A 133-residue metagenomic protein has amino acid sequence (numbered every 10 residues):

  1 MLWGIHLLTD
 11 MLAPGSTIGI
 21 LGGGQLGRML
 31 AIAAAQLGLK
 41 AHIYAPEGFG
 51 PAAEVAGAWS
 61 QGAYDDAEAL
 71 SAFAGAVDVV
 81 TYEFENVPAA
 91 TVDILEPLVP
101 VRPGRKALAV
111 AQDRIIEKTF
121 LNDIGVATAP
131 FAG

Functional and structural regions predicted by a protein language model:
L2-T119, D123: ATP-binding N-terminal substructure of ATP-dependent carboxylate-amine bond-forming enzymes
N122-G133: Rossmann-like NAD(P)H-binding beta-loop-alpha module
